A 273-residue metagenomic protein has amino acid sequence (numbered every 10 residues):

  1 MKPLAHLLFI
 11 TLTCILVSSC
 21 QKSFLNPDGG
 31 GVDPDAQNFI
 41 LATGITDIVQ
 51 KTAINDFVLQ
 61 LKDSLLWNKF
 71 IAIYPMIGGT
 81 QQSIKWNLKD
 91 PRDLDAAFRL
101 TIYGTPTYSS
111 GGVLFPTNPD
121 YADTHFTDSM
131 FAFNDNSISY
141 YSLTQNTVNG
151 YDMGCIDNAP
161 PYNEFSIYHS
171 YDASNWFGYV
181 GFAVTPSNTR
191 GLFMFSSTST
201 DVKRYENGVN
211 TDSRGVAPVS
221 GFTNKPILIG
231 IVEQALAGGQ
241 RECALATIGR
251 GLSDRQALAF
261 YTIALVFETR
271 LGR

Functional and structural regions predicted by a protein language model:
M1-L8: Bacterial N-terminal signal peptides that target proteins for export
L16-S19: C-terminal motif of bacterial Sec signal peptides marking the signal peptidase cleavage site
S23-S137, V148-Y162, Q234-C243, L258-R273: Extracytoplasmic low-complexity segments
G78-Q82, S199-T200, R250-R255: Acidic glycine-/aspartate-rich tracts in secreted/extracellular proteins
S170-L192: Short, aromatic/His-centered strand-loop micro-motif at the edge of beta-sheets
T185-Y205: Localized edge beta-strand/strand-to-loop motifs within extracellular or lumenal beta-rich domains
G208-K225: Short, solvent-exposed beta-strand-to-loop segments that form ligand-recognition rims of beta-rich domains
F222-A244, L252-D254: Extracellular glycan-interaction patches encoded by glycine-rich segments
